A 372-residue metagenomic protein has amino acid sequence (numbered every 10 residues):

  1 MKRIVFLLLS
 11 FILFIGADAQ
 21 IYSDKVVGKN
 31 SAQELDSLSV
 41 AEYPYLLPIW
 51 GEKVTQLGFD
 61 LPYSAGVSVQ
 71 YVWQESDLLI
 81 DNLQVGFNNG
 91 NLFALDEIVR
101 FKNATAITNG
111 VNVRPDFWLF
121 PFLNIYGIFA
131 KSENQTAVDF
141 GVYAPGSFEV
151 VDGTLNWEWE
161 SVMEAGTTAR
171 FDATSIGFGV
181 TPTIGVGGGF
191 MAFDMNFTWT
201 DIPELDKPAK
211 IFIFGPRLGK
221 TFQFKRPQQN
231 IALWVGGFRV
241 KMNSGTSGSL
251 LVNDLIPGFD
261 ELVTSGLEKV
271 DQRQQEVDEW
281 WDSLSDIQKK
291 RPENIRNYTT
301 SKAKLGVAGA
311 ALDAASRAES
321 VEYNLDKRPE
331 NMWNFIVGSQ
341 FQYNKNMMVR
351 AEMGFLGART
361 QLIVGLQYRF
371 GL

Functional and structural regions predicted by a protein language model:
Q20-L79: Outer-membrane beta-barrel biogenesis signature
I21-D24, V54-A65, F117-F122, I184-M191 (+3 more regions): Short loop/turn motifs that connect adjacent beta-strands in outer-membrane beta-barrel proteins
Y63, T105-V111, R170-F178, D206-F214 (+2 more regions): Residues that define the transmembrane beta-barrel architecture of outer-membrane proteins
A65-Q70, I125-G127, G189-M195, F214 (+3 more regions): Transmembrane beta-strands of outer-membrane beta-barrel proteins
V69, V113-L119, G127, F178-I184 (+4 more regions): Residues on the lipid-exposed face of transmembrane beta-strands in outer-membrane beta-barrel proteins
Y71-D77, F129-Q135, I184-G188, M195-P203 (+5 more regions): Transmembrane beta-strands of outer-membrane beta-barrel pores
L79-G86, A137-A144, I202-A209, G245-V252 (+1 more regions): Outer-membrane beta-barrel translocator domains and adjoining extracellular loop/strand segments of Gram-negative
W234-G236, V240-L372: Outer membrane beta-barrel transmembrane domains
